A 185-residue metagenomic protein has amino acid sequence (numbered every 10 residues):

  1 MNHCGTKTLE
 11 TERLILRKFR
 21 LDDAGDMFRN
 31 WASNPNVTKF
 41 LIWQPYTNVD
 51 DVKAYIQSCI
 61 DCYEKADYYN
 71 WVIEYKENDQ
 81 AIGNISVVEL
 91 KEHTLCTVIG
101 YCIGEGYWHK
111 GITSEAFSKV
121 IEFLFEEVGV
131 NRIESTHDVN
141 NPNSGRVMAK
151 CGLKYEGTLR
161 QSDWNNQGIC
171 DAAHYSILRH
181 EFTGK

Functional and structural regions predicted by a protein language model:
M1-D26, N30-P35, Q57, N70-K185: Acyl-donor (CoA/ACP) binding surface of acyl/acetyltransferases
W31-A32, L41, Y63-E64: Hydrophobic residues in alpha-helical segments
T38-S58: Conserved GNAT-fold acetyl-CoA-binding loop/helix
W43-Q44, K65, L95: Short, surface-exposed helix-loop/turn micro-motifs enriched in polar/charged residues
N48-D50, Y63, Q167: A short hydrophobic/aromatic micro-motif that marks alpha-helical segments and, especially, helix-coil
C62-A66, L153: Short loop/turn motifs at secondary-structure junctions and domain boundaries
